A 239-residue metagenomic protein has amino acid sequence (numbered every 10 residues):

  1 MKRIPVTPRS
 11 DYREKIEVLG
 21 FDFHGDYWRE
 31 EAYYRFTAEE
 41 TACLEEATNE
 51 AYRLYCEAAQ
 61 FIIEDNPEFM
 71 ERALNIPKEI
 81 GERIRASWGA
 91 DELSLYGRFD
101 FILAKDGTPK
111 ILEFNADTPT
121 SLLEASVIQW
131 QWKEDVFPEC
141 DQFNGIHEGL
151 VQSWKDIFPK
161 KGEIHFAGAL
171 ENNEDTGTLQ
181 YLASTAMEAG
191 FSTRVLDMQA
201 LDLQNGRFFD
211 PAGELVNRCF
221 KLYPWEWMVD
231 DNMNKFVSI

Functional and structural regions predicted by a protein language model:
M1-I239: Preference for protein termini
